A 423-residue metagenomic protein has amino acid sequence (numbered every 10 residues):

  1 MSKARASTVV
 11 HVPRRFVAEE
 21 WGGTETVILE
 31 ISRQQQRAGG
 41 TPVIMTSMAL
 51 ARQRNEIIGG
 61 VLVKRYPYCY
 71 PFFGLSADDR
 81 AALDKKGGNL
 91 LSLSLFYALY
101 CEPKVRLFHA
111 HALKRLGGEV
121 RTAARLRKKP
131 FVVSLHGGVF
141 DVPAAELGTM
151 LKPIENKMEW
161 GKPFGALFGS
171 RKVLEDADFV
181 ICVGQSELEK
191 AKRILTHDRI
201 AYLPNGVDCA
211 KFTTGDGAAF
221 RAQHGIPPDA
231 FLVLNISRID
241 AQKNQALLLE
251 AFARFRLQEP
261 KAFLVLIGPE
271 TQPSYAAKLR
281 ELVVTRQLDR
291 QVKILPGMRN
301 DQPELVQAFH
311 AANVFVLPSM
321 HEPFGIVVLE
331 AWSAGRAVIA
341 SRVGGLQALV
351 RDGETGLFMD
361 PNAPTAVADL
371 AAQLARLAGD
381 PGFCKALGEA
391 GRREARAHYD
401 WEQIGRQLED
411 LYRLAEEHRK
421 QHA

Functional and structural regions predicted by a protein language model:
V10, P227-K243, L249-F252, V265-I267: Conserved donor-binding/catalytic core segment of Leloir-type glycosyltransferases
G118, L126, V139, K157-F179: Membrane-proximal helix-turn-helix segments that form the acceptor-binding/catalytic region of lipid-linked
S186, G206: Carbohydrate-associated surface elements
A276-R299: Nucleotide-activated donor-binding/catalytic signature segment of Leloir-type glycosyltransferases, i.e., the conserved
G297, Q307-A312: Short alpha-helical donor nucleotide-sugar binding micro-motif in glycosyltransferases
M320: Aromatic "clamp/platform" in nucleotide-sugar-dependent glycosyltransferases that forms part of the donor/acceptor
A337-A340, V350: Short hydrophobic beta-strand element within catalytic cores of glycosyltransferases and related nucleotide-activated
Q347-A375, G382-K385: Change "using UDP/GDP/dTDP sugars" to "using nucleotide sugars
